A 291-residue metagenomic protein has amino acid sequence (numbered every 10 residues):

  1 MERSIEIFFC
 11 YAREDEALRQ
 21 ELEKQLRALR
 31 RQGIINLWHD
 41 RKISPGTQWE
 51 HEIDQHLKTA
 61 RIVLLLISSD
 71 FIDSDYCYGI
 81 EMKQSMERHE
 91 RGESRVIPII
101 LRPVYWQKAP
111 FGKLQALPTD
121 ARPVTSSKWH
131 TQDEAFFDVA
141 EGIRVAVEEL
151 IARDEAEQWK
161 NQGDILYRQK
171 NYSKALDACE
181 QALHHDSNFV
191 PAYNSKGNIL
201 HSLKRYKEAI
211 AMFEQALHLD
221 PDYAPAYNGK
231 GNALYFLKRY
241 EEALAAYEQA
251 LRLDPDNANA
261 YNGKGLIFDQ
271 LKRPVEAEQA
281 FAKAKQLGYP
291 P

Functional and structural regions predicted by a protein language model:
E6-F8, E14-V147: Cross-kingdom TIR/SEFIR domain
E155, F189, Y223, N257 (+1 more regions): Residue-level recognition of tetratricopeptide repeat
E157-R168, P191-S202, P225-F236, N259-L266: Conserved alpha-helical positions within TPR/SEL1-like repeat arrays
N262-P290: TPR/TPR-like (Sel1-like) alpha-helical repeat modules
